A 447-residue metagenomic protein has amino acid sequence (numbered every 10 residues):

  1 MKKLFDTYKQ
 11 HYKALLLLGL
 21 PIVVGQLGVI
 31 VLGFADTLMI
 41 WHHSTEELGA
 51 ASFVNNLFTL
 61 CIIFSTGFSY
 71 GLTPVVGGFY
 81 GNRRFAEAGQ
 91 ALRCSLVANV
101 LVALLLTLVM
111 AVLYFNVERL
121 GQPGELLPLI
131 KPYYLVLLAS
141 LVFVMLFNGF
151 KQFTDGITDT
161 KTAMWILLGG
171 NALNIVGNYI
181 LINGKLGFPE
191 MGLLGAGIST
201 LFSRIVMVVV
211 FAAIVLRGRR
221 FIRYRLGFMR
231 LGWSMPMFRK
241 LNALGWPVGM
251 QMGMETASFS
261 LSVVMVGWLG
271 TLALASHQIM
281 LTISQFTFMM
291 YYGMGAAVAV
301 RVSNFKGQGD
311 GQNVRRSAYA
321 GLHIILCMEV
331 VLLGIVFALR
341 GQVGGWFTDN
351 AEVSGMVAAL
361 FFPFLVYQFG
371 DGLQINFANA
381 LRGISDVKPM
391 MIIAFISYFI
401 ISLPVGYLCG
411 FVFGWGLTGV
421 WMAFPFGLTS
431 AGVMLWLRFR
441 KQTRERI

Functional and structural regions predicted by a protein language model:
M1-I22, V76-V142, F188-G245, V302-Y367 (+1 more regions): Short alpha-helical transmembrane segments in multi-pass integral membrane proteins
T7-L38, H42-H43, T59-G71, V75 (+5 more regions): N-terminal transmembrane alpha-helices
L16, L20, L32, F68 (+15 more regions): Residue-level signal for transmembrane alpha-helical positions in Major Facilitator Superfamily
L17-D36, V136, F147, G170 (+5 more regions): Transmembrane helical elements of multi-pass membrane transporters/channels
I22, Q26, T37-L38, P74 (+15 more regions): Transmembrane alpha-helix boundary and packing residues in multipass membrane permease domains and related
L27, V31-G49, V117-G124, I180-L193 (+4 more regions): Helix-terminus/linker motif at the lipid-water interface of multi-pass membrane proteins
L48-A111, V144-T158, T162-A163, V263 (+2 more regions): Small-residue-rich hydrophobic transmembrane alpha-helices
S69, L137-D155, A163-N171, A196-F211 (+5 more regions): Short runs within selected transmembrane alpha-helices of multi-pass transporters and secretion channels
